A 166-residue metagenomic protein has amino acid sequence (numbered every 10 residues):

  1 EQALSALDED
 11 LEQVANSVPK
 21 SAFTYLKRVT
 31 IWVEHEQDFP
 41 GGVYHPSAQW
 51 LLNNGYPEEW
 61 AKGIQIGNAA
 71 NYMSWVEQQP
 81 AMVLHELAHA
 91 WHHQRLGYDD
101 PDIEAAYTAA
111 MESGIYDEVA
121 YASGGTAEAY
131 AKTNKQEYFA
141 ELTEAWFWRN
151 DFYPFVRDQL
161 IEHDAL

Functional and structural regions predicted by a protein language model:
E1-E112: Acidic/His-rich structured neighborhood in mature extracellular/periplasmic domains
L52-W60, G67-A69, M73, E77 (+1 more regions): Metalloprotease/metallohydrolase-associated module, dominated by Zn2+-dependent proteases
